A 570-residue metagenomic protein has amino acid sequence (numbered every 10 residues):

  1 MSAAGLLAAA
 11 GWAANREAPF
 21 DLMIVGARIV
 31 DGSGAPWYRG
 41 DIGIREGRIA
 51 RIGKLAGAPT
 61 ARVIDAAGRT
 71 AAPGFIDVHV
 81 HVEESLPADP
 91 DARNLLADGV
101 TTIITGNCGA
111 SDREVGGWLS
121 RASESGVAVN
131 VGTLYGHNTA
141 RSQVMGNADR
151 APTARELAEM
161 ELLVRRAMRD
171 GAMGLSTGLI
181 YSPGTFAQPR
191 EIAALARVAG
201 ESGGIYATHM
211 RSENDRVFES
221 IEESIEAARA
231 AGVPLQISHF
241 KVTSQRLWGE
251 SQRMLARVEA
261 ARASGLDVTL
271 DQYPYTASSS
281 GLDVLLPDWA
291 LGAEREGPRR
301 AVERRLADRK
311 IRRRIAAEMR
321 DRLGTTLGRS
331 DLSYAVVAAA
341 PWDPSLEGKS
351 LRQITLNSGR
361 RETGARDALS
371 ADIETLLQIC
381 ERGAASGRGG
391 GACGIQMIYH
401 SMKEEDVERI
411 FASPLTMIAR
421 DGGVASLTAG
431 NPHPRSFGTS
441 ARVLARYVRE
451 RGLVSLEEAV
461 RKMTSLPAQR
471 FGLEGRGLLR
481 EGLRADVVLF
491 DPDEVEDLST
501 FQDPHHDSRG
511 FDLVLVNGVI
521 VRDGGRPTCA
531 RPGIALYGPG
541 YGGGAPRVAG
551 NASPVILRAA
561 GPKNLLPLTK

Functional and structural regions predicted by a protein language model:
M1-A13: N-terminal export signals
R16-M23, I29-G74, L498: Histidine-rich, glycine-flanked metal-binding segment
A27, E408-L415, R420-D421, V488-I534: C-terminal cap of metal-dependent C-N hydrolases
I29-D41, R388, A392-V407, R451-R461 (+1 more regions): Acidic, glycine-enriched loop/beta-strand segments at the rims of small-molecule binding/catalytic pockets
A66-A71, F75, V80, P87-T177 (+4 more regions): Divalent-metal coordination cores built from histidine and acidic residues
L134-Y135, Q143-A154, A158-Y181, A196 (+3 more regions): Active-site neighborhoods of metal-dependent hydrolases
R166-S224: Divalent metal-binding pocket/active-site signature
S553, G561-K563, K570: A cross-taxon signal for low-complexity, glycine/charged-rich
